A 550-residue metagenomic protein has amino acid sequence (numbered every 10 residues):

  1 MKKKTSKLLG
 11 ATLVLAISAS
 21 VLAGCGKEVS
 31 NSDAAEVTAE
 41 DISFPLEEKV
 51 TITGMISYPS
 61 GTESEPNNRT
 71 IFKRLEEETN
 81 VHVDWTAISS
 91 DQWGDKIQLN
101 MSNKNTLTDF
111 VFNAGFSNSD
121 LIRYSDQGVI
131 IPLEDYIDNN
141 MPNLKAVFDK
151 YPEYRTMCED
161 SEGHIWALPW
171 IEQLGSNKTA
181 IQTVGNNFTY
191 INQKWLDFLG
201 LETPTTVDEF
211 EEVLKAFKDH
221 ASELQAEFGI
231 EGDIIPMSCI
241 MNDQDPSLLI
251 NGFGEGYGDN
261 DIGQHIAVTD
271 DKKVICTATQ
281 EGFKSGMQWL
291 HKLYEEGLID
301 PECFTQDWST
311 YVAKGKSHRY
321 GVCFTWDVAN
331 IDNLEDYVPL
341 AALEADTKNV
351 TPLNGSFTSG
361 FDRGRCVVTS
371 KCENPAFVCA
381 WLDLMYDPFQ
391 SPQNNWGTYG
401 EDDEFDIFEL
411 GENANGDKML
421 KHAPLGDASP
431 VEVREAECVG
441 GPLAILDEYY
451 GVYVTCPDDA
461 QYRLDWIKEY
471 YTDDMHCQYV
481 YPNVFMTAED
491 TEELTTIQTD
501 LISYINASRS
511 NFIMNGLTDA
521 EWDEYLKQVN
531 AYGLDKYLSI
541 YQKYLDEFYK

Functional and structural regions predicted by a protein language model:
K2-A11: Bacterial N-terminal signal peptides that target proteins for export
G10, C25-E209, A221, L248 (+4 more regions): Conserved N-terminal structural module of periplasmic/extracytoplasmic solute-binding proteins
S20-G24: C-terminal motif of bacterial Sec signal peptides marking the signal peptidase cleavage site
T108-F112, Y320-T325: Paired acidic/hydrophobic, glycine-rich loop segments that form the ligand-binding mouth/hinge of periplasmic-binding
D120-D135, D332-L353: Ligand-binding "clamshell"
E134, E162-P246, V268-K314, V368-E401 (+1 more regions): Helix-loop-helix "hinge/cap" segment bordering the ligand-binding cleft or interdomain interface
D336-P339, N354-K418: Polar, glycine-rich mid-to-C-terminal structural blocks that act as macromolecule-binding/assembly scaffolds
P388-S510, G516: Conserved small-residue motifs centered on glycine
